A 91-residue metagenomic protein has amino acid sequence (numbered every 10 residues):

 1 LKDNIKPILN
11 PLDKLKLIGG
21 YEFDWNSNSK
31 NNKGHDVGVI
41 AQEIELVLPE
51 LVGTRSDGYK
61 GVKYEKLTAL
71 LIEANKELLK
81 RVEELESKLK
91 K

Functional and structural regions predicted by a protein language model:
L1-N4, Y21-H35: Active-site-adjacent substrate-recognition loops and nearby beta-strands within hydrolase catalytic domains
K2-N4, E50, T54-K91: C-terminal intramolecular chaperone/auto-processing assembly modules
D3-L17: Periplasmic N-terminal gating module of Gram-negative TonB-dependent outer-membrane receptors
K6, D24, I40, K63: Residues in well-ordered beta-strands of folded domains
I8, I18-Y21, V47-L51: Conserved, well-folded catalytic cores of nucleic-acid-processing and energy-transducing macromolecular machines
P11-K14, I40, L71: Stable alpha-helical elements in mature extracytoplasmic
N32-V39, V62-E65: Active-site loop of classical SDR/Rossmann-like NAD(P)-dependent oxidoreductases, centered on the catalytic Tyr-X3-Lys
I44: Active-site-adjacent helical/loop segments in soluble small-molecule enzymes
